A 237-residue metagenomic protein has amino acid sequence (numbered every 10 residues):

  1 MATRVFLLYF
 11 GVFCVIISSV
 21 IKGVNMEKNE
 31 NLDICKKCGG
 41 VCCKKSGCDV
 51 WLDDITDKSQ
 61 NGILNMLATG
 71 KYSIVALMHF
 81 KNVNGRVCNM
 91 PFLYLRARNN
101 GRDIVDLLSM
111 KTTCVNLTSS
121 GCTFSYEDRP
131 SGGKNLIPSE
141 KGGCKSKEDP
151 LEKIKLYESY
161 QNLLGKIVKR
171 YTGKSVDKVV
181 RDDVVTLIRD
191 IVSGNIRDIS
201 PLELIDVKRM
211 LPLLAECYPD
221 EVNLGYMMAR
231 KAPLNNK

Functional and structural regions predicted by a protein language model:
A2-T3: Ala/Thr-enriched low-complexity intrinsically disordered regions
F6, F13-K237: Short loop/turn segments that flank or connect secondary-structure elements
